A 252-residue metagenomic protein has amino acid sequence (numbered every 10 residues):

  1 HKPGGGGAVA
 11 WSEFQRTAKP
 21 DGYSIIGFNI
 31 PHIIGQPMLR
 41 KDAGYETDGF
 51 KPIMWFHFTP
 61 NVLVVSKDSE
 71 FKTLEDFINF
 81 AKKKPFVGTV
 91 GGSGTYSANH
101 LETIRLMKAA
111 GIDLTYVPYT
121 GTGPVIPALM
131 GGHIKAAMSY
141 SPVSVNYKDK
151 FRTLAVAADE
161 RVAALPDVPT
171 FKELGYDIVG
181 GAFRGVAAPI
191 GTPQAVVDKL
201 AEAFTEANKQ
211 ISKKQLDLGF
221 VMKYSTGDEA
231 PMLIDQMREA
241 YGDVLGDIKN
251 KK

Functional and structural regions predicted by a protein language model:
V9-P20, K82, I104-A109, G123-A137 (+2 more regions): Short helices/loops that flank or line small-molecule/ion binding pockets
R16-S24, P37-T120, P124, G181-K214: Hinge/capping helix and adjacent helix->loop/strand transition within the periplasmic-binding protein
S24-I26, V62, K135-A136, T153: Short, Asp-centered acidic motifs that coordinate Mg2+ and/or phosphate in catalytic or ligand-binding sites
G27-F28, Y119, M138-S139, V156 (+1 more regions): Short beta-strand and adjacent tight-turn residues that come in two discontinuous sequence segments and form the edges
P31-K41, R105-A109, G131, A136-P166 (+1 more regions): A ligand-binding cleft/hinge motif common to bilobed small-molecule-binding domains
F58, P142-A207, Q236-E239: C-terminal lobe and pocket-closing loops of periplasmic/extracytoplasmic Venus-flytrap solute-binding proteins
K108, I112, Q194-K252: An extracytoplasmic/periplasmic, membrane-proximal ligand-sensing/linker region
